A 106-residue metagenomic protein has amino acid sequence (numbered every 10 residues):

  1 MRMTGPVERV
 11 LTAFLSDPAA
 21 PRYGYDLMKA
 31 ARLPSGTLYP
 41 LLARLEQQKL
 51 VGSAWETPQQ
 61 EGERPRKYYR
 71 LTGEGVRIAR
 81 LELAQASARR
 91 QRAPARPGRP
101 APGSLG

Functional and structural regions predicted by a protein language model:
M1-T37: N-terminal helix-turn-helix DNA-binding core of bacterial DNA-binding proteins
L42-E46: Short, hydrophobic-biased segments on the C-terminal half of alpha helices that form "recognition helices"
Q48-G62: Beta-hairpin "wing" of winged helix-turn-helix
W55-T57, G73, P97: Short alpha-helix boundary/capping motifs
Q60-L83: Basic, amphipathic "hinge/linker" alpha-helix immediately C-terminal to the N-terminal HTH DNA-binding motif
R77-G106: Amphipathic alpha-helical dimerization/coiled-coil segments that flank or bridge DNA-binding/regulatory modules
